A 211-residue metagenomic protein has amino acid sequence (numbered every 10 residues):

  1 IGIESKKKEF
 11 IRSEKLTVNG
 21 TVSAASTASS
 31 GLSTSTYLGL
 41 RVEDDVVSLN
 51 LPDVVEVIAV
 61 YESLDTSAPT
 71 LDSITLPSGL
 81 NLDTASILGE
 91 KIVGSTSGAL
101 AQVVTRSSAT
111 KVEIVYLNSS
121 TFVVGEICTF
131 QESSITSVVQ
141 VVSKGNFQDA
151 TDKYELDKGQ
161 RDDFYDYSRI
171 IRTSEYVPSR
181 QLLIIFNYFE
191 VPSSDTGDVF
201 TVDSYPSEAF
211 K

Functional and structural regions predicted by a protein language model:
I1-E90, S95-E126, V138-K211: Signature of Asx- and small-polar-rich beta-strand/turn repeats characteristic of beta-solenoid architectures
S134-I135: Eukaryotic membrane transport/trafficking proteins
